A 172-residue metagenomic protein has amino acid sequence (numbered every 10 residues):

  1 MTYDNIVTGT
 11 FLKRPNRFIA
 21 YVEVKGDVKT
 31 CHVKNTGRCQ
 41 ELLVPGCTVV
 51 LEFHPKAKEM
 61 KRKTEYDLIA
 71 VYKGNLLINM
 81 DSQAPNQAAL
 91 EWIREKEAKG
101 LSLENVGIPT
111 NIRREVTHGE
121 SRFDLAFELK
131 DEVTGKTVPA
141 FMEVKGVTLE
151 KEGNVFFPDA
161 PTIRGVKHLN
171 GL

Functional and structural regions predicted by a protein language model:
Y3-K13: Structural detector for short beta-strands of small beta-barrel domains
N16-Y21: Short aromatic-glycine-enriched beta-strand elements
V22-V28: OB-fold (S1/OB) nucleic-acid-binding surfaces
K29-C39: Short alpha-helix capping/helix-loop boundary micro-motifs
G37-V50: Short nucleic-acid-contacting surface segments enriched for D/E, G, S/T with interspersed K/R
E52-E97: Terminal, basic amphipathic appendages of nucleotide-handling enzymes
L76-Q83, S102-K145, R164-K167: Active-site metal-binding core of divalent-cation-utilizing nuclease and nuclease-like domains
G153-G171: Basic, amphipathic alpha-helical patches used to engage nucleic acids or provide basic targeting signals, exemplified
